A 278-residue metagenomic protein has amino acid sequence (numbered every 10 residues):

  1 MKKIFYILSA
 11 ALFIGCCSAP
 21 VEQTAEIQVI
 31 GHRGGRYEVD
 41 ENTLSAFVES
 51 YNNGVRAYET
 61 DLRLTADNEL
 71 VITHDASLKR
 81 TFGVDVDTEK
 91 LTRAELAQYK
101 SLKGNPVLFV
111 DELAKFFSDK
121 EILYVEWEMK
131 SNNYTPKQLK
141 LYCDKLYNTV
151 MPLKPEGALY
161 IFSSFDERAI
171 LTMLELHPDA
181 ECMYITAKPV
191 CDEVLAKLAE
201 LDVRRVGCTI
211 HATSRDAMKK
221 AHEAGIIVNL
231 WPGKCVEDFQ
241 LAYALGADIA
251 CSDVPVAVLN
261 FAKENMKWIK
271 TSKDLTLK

Functional and structural regions predicted by a protein language model:
I4-F13: Sec-dependent N-terminal signal peptides
C16-K278: Phosphate-group recognition and catalysis centered on beta-loop-alpha active-site segments
